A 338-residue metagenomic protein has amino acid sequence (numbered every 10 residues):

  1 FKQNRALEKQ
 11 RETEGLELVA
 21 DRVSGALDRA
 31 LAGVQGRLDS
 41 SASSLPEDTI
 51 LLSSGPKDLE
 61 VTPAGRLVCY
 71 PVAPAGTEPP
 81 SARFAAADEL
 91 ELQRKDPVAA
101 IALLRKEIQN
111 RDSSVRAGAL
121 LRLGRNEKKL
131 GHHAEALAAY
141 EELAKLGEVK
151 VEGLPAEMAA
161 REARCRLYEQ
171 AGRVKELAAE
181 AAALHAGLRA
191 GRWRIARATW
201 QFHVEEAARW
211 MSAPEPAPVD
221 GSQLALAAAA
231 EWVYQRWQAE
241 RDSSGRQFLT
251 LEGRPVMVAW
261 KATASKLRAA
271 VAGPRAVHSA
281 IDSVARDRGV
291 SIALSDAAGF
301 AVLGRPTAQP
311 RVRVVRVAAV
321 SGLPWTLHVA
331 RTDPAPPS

Functional and structural regions predicted by a protein language model:
F1-S40: Juxtamembrane extracytoplasmic/periplasmic/luminal helical "stalk" adjacent to the first N-terminal
A64-T77, V149, Q170-A171, A190-K266: Extracytoplasmic/periplasmic ligand-binding sensor regions of membrane-associated signaling proteins
P79-K106, N110: Alpha-helical segment of the N-proximal tetratricopeptide repeat
R83-F84, L120, R161: TPR repeat positional signature
D88-E89, R125, R166: Residue-level recognition of tetratricopeptide repeat
R105-Q109, E141-V149, A182-A190: Amphipathic alpha-helical segments of tetratricopeptide repeats
L249-K266, A276, R286-S338: Extracellular/periplasmic juxtamembrane segments that couple receptor/chemosensory ectodomains to their
